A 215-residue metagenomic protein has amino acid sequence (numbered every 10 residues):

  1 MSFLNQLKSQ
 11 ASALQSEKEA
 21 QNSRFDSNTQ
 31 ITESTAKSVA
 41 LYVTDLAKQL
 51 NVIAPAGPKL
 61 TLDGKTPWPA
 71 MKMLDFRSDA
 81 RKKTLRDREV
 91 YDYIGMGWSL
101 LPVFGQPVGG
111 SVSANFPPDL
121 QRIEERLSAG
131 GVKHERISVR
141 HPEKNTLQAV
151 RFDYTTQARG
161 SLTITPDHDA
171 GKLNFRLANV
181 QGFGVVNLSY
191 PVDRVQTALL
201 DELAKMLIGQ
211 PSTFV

Functional and structural regions predicted by a protein language model:
M1-V215: A composition-biased, non-transmembrane "mature-region" signal
